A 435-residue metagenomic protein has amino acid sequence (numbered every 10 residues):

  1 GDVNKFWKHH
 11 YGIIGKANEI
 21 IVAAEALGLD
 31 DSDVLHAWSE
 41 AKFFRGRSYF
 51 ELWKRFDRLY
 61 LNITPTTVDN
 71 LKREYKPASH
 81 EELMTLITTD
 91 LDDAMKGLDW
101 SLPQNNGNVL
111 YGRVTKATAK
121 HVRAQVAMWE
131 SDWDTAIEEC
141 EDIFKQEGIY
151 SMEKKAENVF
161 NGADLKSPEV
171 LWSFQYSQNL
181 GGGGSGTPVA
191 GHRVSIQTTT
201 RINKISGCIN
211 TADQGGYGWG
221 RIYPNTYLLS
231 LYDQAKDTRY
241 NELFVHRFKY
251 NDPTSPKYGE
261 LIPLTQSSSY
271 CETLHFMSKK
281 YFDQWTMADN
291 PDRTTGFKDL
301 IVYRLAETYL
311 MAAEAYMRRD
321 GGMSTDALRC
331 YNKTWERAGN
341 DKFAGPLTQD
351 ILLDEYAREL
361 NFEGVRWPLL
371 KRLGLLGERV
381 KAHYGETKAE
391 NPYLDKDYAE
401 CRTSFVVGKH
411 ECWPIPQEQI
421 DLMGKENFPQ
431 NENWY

Functional and structural regions predicted by a protein language model:
G1-F56, A78-E82, L91, M95-S101 (+2 more regions): Conserved, well-structured interaction surfaces
H10-I13, L86-T88, F160-Y217, L300 (+2 more regions): Long, intrinsically disordered, low-complexity segments
M84, W133, G322-S324: TPR-repeat structural position
T226-L305: Flexible, polar/acidic helix-loop-strand segments at domain edges
